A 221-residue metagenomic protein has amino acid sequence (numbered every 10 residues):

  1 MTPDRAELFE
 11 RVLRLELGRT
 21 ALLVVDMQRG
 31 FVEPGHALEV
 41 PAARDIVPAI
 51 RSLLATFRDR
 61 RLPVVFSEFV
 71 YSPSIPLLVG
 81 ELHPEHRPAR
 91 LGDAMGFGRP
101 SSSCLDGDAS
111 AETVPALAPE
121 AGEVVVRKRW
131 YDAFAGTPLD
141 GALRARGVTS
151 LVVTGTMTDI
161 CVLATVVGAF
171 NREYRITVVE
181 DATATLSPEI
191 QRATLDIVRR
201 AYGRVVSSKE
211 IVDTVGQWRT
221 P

Functional and structural regions predicted by a protein language model:
M1-A21, S52-R60, Y71, L77 (+1 more regions): Active-site-adjacent betaalpha module
G18, H36-F69: A short alpha/beta connector and helix-capping loop motif
A21-F31: Acidic-leg catalytic submotif of subtilisin-like serine proteases
V24, F66, V178: Short beta-strand "acidic-cap" motif of Rossmann-like dinucleotide-binding folds
D26, H36, H83-H86: Histidine (H) residue identity feature
V32-E33, A118: A short local structural element in Rossmann-fold oxidoreductases
E33-H36, L77: Short, glycine/acidic-enriched capping/hinge loops at junctions between secondary-structure elements
